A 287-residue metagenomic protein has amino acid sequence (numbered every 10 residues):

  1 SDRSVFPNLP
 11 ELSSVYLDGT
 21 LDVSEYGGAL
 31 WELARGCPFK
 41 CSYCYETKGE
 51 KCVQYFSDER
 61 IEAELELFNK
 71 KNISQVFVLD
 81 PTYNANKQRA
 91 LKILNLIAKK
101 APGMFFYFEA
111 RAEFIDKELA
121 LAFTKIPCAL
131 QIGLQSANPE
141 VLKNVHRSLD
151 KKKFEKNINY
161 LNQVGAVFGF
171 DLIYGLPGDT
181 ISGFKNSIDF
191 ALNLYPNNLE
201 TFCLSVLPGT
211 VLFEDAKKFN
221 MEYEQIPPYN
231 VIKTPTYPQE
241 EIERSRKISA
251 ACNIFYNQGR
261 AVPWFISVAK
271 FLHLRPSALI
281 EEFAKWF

Functional and structural regions predicted by a protein language model:
S1, E155, W286-F287: Short, intrinsically disordered, charge-balanced linker/junction segments flanking boundaries in proteins
S1, K40, A85-K87, L207-T210: Short catalytic/ligand-binding loop motif for oxyanion handling, primarily in non-cytosolic enzymes, centered on
S1-P10: Glycine-rich beta-alpha loop elements in corrinoid/cobalamin-binding modules across cobalamin-dependent enzymes
S14-V167: Radical SAM [4Fe-4S] cluster-binding motif and immediate context
E62, L67-L79, G103-E109, K125-S136 (+1 more regions): Conserved C-terminal portion of the radical SAM core fold that forms the substrate/S-adenosylmethionine-binding
T82-N84, E113-F114, P177, V268-L272: Short, internal active-site loops enriched in acidic
L91, E243-R246, S277, E281: Non-catalytic, well-ordered alpha-helical scaffold segments
G259-F287: Feature captures the RNA virus RNA-dependent RNA polymerase
